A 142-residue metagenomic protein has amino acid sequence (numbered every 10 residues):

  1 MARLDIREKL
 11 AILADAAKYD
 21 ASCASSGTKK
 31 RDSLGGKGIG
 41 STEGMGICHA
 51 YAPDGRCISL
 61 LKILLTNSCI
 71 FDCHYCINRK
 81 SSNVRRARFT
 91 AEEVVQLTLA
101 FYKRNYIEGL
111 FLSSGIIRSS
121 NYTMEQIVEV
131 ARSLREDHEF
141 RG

Functional and structural regions predicted by a protein language model:
M1-S68: Flexible, acidic/Gly-rich N-terminal and inter-domain linker regions that tether and position cofactor-handling modules
C57-I58, G109-F111: Structural preference for beta-strand elements that scaffold enzyme active sites
K62-L64, E92-K103: Short, charged beta->alpha transition segments
I63-E92: Canonical Radical SAM [4Fe-4S] cluster-binding loop centered on the CxxxCxxC motif and its immediate flanking residues
D72, Y106-E108: Short loop/turn motifs at secondary-structure junctions
T98, V128-R132: Generic structural signal for well-ordered alpha-helices, preferentially at hydrophobic/aromatic core positions
L110-E129: Conserved glycine-rich "GG(E/T)P / GGGxP" loop and the immediately following alpha-helix in the radical SAM core
D137-G142: Short beta-strand/loop segments at the ligand-binding rim of alpha/beta enzyme cores
